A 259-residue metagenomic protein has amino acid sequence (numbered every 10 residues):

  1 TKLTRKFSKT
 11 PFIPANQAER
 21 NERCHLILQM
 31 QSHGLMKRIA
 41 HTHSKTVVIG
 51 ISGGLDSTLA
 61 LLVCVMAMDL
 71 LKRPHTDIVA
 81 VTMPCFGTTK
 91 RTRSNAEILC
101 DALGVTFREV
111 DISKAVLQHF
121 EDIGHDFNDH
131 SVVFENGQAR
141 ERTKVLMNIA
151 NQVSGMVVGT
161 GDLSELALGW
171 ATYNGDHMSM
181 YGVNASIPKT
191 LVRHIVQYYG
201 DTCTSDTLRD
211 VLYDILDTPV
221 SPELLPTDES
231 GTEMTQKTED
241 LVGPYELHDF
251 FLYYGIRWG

Functional and structural regions predicted by a protein language model:
T1-G53, S57-G259: ATP/NTP-dependent adenylation/nucleotidyl-transfer catalytic domains that generate, transfer, or process NMP-activated
